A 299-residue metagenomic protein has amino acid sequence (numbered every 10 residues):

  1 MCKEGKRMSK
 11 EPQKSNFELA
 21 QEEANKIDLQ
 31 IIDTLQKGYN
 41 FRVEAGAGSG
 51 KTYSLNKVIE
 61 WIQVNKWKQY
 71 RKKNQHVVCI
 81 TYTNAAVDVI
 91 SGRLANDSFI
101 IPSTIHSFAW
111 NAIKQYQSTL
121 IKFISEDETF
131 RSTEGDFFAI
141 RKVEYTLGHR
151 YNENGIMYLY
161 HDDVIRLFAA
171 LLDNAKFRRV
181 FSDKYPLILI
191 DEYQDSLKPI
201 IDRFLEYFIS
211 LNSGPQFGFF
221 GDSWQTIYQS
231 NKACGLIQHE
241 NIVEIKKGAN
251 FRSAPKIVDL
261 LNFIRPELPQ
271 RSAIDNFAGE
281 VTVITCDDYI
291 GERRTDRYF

Functional and structural regions predicted by a protein language model:
C2-S118: P-loop NTPase Walker
E11-A47, I140-C234, A249: Conserved helicase NTPase motor core
F17-A20, I32-A47, I242-A249, E267-F299: Inter-lobe coupling/hinge region of RecA-like P-loop helicase motors
V58, V89-R93, T104-A112, K184 (+4 more regions): Alpha-helical scaffold elements adjacent to nucleotide-binding pockets in ATP/GTP-utilizing enzyme cores
W61, D202-V283: Conserved RecA-like helicase ATPase core segment that couples NTP binding/hydrolysis to strand translocation
T81, A95-S118, E126, T133-L167: Inter-Walker segment of RecA-like/P-loop motor cores
N84, H106-S107, A175, F251 (+1 more regions): Alpha-helix N-cap/helix-start capping motif
L120-S132, P266-S272: A polyampholytic, Gly/Pro-enriched intrinsically disordered region
